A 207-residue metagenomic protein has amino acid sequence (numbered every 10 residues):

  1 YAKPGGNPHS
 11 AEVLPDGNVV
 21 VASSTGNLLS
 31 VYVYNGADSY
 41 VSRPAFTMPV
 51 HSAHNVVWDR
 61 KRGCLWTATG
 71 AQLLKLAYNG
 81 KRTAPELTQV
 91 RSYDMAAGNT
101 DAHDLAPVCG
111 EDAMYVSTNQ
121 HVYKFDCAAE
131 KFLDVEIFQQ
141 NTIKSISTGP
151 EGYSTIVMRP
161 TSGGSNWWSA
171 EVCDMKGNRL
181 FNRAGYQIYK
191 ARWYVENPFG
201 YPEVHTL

Functional and structural regions predicted by a protein language model:
Y1-A2, S39-M48, T88-A96, K131-I137: A short beta-strand motif characteristic of beta-propeller blades
G5-L14, V50-W58, M95-G110, F138-S154 (+1 more regions): Repeated scaffold domains used in trafficking and secretory/extracellular systems, primarily beta-propellers
P8-S10, D16-V57: Short N-terminal edge-element motif at the start of the domain
V21-T25, L65-A71, M114-N119, V157-G163: Conserved beta-strand positions in repeat-built beta-propeller and related beta-rich domains
N27-S30, L73-K75, V122-K124: Structural signal for beta-propeller blades
S30-A37, K131-L133, E151-L207: C-terminal closing repeat unit and adjoining cap/tail of repeat-based domains
V33-S39, L76-E86, D126-V135: Short loop/turn segments immediately following beta-strands, especially the blade-tip and inter-blade linker loops
T69-A113, T118-N119: Eukaryotic tandem repeat interaction scaffolds
